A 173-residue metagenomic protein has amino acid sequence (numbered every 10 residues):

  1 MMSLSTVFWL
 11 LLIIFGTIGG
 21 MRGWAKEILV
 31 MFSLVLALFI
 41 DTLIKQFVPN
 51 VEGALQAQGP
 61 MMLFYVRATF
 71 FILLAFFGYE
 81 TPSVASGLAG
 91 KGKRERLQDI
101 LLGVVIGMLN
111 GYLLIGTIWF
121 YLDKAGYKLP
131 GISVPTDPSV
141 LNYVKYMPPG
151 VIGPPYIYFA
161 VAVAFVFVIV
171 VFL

Functional and structural regions predicted by a protein language model:
M1-L173: Alpha-helical transmembrane segments and their juxtamembrane interface "caps" in small multi-pass membrane proteins
